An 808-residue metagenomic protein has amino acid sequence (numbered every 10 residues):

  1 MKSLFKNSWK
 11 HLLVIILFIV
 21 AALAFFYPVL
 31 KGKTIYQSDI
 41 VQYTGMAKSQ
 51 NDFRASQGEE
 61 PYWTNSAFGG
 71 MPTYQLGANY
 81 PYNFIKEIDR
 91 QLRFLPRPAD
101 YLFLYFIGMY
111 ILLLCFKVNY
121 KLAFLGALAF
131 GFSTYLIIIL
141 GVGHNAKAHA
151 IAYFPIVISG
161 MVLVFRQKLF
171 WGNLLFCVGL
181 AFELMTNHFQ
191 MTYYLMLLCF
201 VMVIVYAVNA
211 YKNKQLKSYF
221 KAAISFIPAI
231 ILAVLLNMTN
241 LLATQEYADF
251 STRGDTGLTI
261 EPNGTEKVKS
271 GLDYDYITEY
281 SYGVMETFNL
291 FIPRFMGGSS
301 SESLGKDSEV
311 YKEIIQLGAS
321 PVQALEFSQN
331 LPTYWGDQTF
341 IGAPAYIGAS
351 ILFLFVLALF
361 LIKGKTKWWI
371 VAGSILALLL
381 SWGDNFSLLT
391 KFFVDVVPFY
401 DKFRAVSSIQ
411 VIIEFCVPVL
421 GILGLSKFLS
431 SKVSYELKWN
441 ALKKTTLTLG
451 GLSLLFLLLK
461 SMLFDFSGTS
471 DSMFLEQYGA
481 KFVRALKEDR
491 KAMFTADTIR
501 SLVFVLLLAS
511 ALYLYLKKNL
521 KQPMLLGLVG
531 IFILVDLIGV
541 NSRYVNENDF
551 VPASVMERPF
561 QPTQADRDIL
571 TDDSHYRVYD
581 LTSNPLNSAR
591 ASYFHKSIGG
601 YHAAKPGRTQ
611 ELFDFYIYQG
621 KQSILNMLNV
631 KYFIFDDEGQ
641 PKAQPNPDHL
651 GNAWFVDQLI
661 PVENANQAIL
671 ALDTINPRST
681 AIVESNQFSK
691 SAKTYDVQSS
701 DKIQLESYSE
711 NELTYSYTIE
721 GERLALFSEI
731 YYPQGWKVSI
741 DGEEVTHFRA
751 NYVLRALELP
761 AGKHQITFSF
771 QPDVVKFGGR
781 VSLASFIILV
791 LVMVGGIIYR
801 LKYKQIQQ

Functional and structural regions predicted by a protein language model:
L4-Q75, S251, K267-D275, G283 (+5 more regions): Hydrophobic alpha-helical membrane-insertion signals
K10-M46, I230-A243, L376-L379, S453-L454 (+1 more regions): Transmembrane signal-anchor helices characteristic of membrane glycosylation enzymes that use polyprenol
A21-L112, F116, L128-I151, V268-I347 (+2 more regions): Membrane-interface coil-to-helix junctions
F25-Q42, N240-R253, L459-T469, Y544-E547: Helix-to-loop transition at the C-terminal end of transmembrane segments
G108-F124, G160-L169, A358-I362, G424-K427 (+1 more regions): Transmembrane alpha-helical segments of multipass membrane enzymes and assembly factors that act on membrane-embedded
G143-Y153, V164-A181, F189-I230, I362-P562 (+2 more regions): Contiguous transmembrane helix-bundle modules in multi-pass membrane proteins
T256, I260-N263, I531, V535-Q698: Extracytoplasmic
F353, S679-Q808: Active-site-proximal, structured, solvent-exposed surfaces of multi-pass membrane proteins that position macromolecular
